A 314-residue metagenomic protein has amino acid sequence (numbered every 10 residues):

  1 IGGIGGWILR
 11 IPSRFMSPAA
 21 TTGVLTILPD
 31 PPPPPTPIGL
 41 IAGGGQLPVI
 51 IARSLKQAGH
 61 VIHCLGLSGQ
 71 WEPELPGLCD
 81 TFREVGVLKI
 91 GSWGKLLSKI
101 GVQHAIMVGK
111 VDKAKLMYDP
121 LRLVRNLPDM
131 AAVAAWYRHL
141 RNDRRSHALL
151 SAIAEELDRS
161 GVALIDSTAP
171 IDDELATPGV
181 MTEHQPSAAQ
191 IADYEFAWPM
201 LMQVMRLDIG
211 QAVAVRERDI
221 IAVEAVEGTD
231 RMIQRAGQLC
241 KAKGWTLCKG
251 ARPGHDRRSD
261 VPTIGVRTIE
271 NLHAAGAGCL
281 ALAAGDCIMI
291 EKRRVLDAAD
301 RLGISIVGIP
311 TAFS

Functional and structural regions predicted by a protein language model:
I11, P48-E74, C79-T81, A132-W136 (+1 more regions): N-terminal positively charged helical leader segments and presequences
T26-L67, L88: N-terminal basic/disordered segments at the start of proteins
L28-P34, K56, L75, S98-I100 (+6 more regions): Solvent-exposed alpha-helices and their adjacent loops that cap or buttress functional pockets in soluble metabolic
P37-G39, H60-L65, Q103-I106, A154 (+8 more regions): Structural motif
L55, D143, S167-I269: Conserved mixed alpha/beta catalytic, RNA-binding, or beta-rich assembly cores of soluble enzyme, regulatory
S68-S92, S98-V102, V124-P128, A132 (+1 more regions): Feature captures the catalytic cores and cofactor-binding loops of soluble hydro-lyases/lyases that act on carboxylate
I90-P170: N-terminal glycine-rich phosphate/adenylate-binding segment common to multiple enzyme folds
